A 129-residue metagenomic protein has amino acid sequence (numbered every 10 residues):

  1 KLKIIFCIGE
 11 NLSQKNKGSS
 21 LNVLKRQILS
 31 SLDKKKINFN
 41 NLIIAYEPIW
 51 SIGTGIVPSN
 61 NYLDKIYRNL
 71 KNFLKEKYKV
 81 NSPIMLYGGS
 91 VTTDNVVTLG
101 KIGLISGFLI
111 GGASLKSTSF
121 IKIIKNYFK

Functional and structural regions predicted by a protein language model:
K1-K129: Active-site loop-to-helix "anion-binding N-cap" substructures in soluble metabolic enzymes
